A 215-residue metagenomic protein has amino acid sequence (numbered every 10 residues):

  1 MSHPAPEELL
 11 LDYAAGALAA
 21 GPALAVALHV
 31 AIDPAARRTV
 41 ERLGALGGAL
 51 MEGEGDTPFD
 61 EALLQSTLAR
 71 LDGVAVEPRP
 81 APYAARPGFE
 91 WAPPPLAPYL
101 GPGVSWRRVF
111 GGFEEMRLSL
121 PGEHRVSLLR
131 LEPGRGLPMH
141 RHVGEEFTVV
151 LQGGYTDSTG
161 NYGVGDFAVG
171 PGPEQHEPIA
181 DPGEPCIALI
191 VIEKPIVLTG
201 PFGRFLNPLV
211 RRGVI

Functional and structural regions predicted by a protein language model:
L11-D12, A20, L24, L28-F89: Short alpha-helical interface segments
G103-P138: A short glycine-rich, His/Asp/Glu-containing loop-to-beta-strand
E115-R117, V126-R130, F147, F167-V169 (+1 more regions): Conserved hydrophobic/aromatic beta-strand scaffold that supports enzyme active sites
E132-R135, R141-D157, V164: Glycine- and acidic-residue-biased ligand/ion/polar-headgroup-sensing regions
L137-M139, S158, H176-P182: Short beta-strand His + acidic residue motifs that chelate non-heme Fe in jelly-roll/DSBH and cupin folds
D157-E177: Short acidic-glycine-tyrosine-enriched beta hairpin
E174-L198: Ligand-binding loop in jelly-roll beta-barrel domains
L189-I215: Double-stranded beta-helix
